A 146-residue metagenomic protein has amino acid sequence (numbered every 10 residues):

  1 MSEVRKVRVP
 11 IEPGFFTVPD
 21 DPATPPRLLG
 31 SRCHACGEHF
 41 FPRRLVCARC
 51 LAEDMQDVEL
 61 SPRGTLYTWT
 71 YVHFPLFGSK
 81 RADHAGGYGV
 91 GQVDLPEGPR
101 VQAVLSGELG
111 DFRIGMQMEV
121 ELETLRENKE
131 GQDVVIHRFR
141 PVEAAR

Functional and structural regions predicted by a protein language model:
M1-L28, I136-R138: A broadly conserved sequence feature marking short terminus-proximal activation segments in nucleic acid-centric
R27-G30, R44: Residues immediately within or flanking Cys/His clusters that coordinate Zn2+ in small zinc-binding modules
G37, L51: Cys/His-coordinated zinc-binding microdomains
F41, M55-Q56: Short functional micro-motifs and their immediate structural scaffolds
G64-Y67, L105: Conserved hydrophobic positions within beta-strands
W69-F74, L125: Short, conserved beta-turn/loop elements at beta-strand boundaries and strand-helix junctions
G107-E119: Short nucleic-acid-contacting surface segments enriched for D/E, G, S/T with interspersed K/R
E121-R146: OB-fold/S1-family single-stranded nucleic acid-binding modules
